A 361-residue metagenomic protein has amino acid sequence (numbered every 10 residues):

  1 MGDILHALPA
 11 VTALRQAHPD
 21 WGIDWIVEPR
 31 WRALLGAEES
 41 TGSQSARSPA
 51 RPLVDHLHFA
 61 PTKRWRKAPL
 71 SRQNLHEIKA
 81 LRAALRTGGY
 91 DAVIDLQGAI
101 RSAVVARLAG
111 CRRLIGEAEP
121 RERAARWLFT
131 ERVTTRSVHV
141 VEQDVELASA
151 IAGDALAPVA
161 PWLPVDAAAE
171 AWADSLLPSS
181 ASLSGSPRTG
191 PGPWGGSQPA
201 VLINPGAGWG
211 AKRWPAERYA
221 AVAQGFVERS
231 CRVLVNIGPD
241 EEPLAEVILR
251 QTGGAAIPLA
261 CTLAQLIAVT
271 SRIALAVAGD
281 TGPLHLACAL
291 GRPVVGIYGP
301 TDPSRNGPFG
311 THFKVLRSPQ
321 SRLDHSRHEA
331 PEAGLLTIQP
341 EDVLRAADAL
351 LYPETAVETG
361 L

Functional and structural regions predicted by a protein language model:
M1-L361: Catalytic machinery of carbohydrate-active enzymes, primarily nucleotide-sugar-dependent glycosyltransferases
